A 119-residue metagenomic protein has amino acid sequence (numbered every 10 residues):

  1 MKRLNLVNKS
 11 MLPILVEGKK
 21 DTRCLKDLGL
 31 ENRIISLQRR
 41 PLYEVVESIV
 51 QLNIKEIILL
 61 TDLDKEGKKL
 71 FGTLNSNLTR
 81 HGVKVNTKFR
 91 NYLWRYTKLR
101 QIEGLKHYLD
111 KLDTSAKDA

Functional and structural regions predicted by a protein language model:
M1-P13, K19, V46: Phosphate-handling DNA/RNA-contact segment within nucleic-acid enzymes
I14-L15, L59: Conserved SAM-binding loop
G18-K19, L63: Helix N-cap/beta->alpha junction signal
C24-L28, N32-R33, L37-A119: TOPRIM fold recognition
